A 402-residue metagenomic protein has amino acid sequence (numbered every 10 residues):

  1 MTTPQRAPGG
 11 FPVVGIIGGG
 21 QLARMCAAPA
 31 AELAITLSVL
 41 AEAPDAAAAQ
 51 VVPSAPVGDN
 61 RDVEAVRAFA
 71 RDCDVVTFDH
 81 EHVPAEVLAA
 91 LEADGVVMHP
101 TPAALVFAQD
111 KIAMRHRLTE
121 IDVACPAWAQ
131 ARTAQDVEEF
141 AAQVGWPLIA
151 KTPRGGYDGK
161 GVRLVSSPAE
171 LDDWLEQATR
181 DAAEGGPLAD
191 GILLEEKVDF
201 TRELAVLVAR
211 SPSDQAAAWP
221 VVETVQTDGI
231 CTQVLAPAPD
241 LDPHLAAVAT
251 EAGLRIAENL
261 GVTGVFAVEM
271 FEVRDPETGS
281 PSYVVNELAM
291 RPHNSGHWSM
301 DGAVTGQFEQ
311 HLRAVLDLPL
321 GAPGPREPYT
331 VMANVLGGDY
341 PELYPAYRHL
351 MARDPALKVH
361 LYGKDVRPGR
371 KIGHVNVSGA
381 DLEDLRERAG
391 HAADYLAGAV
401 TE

Functional and structural regions predicted by a protein language model:
M1-H116, E120, Q135: ATP-binding N-terminal substructure of ATP-dependent carboxylate-amine bond-forming enzymes
G10, R313-E402: Peripheral (often C-terminal) accessory segments that flank ATP-dependent C-N-forming ligase machineries
F107-A205, A209-I256, A393: Active-site nucleotide/adenylate-binding loops and adjacent lid/helix of ATP-dependent enzymes
A209-S211, F271-D275, Y362: Short beta-strand micro-motifs enriched in acidic
D214-Q215, D275-S282: Short, solvent-exposed loop/turn segments that connect beta-strands within catalytic domains and beta-strand-rich
A217-P220, F266, S282-E287: Protein kinase-like catalytic core scaffold
V248-V268, A289-D339: Active-site "cap" helix and flanking loop/linker of ATP-utilizing ligase/carboxylase catalytic domains
